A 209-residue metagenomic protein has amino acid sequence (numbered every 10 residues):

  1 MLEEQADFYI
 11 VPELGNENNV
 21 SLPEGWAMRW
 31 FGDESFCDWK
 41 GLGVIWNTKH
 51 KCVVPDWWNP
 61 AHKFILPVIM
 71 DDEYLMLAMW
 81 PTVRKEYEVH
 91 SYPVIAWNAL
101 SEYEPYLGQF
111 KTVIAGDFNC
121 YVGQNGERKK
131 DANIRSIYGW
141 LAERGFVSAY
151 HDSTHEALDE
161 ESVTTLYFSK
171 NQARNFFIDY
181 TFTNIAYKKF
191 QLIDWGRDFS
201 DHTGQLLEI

Functional and structural regions predicted by a protein language model:
M1-E3: Short, acidic/polar
F8, V94-T181: Metal-dependent phosphoesterases centered on the DNase I-like endonuclease/exonuclease/phosphatase
F8-V83, W195-G196: Structured beta-strand-rich core segments of catalytic domains in phosphoester-bond hydrolases
G15, W80-T82, F118-Y121, S153-H155 (+1 more regions): Catalytic metal-binding/acid-base residues of hydrolase active sites
C37-V53, M70-D71, E160, Y167-K189: Conserved beta strand-loop-helix elements of the APE1-like EEP
W39-G41, F64, I137, G145 (+2 more regions): Residues that flank catalytic or metal-binding motifs in active/ligand-binding sites
P67-I69, L77, E86-G108: Internal catalytic-core helix/loop-beta-alpha segment that presents or stabilizes conserved functional determinants
D198-I209: Surface polyanion/phosphate-binding segment centered on an Asp-His-Pro turn
